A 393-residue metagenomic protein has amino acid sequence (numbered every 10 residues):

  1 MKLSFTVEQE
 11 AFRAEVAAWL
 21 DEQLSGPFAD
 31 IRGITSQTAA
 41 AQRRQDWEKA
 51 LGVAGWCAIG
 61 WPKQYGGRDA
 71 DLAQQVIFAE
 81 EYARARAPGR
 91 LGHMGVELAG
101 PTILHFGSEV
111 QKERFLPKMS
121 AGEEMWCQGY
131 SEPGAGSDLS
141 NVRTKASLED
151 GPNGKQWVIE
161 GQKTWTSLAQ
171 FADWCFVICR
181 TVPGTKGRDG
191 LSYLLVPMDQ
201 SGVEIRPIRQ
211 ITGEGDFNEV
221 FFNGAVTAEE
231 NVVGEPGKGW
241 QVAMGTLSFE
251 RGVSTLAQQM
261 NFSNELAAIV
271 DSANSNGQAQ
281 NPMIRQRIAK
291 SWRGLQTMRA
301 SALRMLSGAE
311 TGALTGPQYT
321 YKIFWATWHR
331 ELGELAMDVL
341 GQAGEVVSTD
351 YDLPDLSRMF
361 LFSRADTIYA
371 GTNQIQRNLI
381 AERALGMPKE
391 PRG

Functional and structural regions predicted by a protein language model:
M1-H93, R114, K118, S275 (+4 more regions): Amphipathic, small/basic residue-rich leader segments at the start of a protein or domain
F28-Q37, Q278-R285, Q296-D350: C-terminal helix-coil-helix/basic helical segment that borders enzyme active sites and/or dimer interfaces and provides
E48, G52-E113, P117-E123, L168-W174 (+5 more regions): Internal helix-loop-helix
D71-A73, I77-F78, L98, W240-T255 (+1 more regions): Glycine-rich phosphate/cofactor-binding loops in nucleotide/flavin-utilizing enzymes
G122-Y130: A short, Trp-centered hydrophobic/proline-enriched beta-strand micro-motif
T144-L148: A structural signal for short hydrophobic beta-strand segments in well-ordered beta-sheet cores
K155-R206: A short core secondary-structure module
V203-A300, D366: Glycine-rich beta->alpha junctions and the first turn(s) of the following alpha-helix
